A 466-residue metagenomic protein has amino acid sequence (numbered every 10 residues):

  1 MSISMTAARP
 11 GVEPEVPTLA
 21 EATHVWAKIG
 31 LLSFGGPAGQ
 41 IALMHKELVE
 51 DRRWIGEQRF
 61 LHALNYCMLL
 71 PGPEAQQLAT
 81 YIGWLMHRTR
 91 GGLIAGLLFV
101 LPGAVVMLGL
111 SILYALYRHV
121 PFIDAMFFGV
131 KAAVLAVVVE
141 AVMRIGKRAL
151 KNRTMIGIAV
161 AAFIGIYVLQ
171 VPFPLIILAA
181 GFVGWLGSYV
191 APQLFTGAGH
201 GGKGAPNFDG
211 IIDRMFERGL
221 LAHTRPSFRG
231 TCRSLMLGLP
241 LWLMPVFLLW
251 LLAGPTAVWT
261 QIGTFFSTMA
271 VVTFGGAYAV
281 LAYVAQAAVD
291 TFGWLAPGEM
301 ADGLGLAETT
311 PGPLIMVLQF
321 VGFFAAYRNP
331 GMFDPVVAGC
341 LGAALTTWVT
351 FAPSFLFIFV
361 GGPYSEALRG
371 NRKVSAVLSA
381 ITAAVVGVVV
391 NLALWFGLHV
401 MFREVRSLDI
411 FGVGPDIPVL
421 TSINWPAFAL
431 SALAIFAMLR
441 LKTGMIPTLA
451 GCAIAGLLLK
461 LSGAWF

Functional and structural regions predicted by a protein language model:
M1-L70, E74, Y81-T310, L314-F466: Multi-pass membrane proteins that catalyze or facilitate reactions on polyprenyl-/lipid-phosphate substrates and their
